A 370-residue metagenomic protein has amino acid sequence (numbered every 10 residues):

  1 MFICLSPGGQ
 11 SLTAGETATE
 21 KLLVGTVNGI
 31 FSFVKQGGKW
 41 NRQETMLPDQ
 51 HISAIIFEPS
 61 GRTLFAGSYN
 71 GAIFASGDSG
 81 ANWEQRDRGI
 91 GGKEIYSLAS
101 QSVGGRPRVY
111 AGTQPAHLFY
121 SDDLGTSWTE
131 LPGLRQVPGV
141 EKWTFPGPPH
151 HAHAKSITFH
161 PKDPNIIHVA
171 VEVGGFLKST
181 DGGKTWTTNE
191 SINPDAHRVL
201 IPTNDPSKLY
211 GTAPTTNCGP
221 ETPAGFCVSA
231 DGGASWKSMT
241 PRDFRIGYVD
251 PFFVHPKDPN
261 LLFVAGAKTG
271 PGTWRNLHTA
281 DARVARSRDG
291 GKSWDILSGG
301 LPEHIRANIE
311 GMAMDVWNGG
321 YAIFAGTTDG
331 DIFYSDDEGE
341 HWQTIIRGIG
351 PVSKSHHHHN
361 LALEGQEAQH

Functional and structural regions predicted by a protein language model:
F2-H370: Beta-propeller blade termini and top-face loops
